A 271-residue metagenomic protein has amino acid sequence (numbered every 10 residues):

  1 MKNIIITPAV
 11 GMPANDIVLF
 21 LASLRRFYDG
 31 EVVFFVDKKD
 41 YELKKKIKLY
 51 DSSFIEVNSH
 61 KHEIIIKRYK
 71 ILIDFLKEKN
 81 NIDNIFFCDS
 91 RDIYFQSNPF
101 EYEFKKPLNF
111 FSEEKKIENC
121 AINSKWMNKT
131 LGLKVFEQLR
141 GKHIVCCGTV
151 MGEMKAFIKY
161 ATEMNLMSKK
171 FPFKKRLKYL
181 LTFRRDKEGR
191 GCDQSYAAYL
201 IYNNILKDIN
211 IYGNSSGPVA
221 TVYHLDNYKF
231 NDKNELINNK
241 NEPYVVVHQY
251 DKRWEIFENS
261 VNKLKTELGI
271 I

Functional and structural regions predicted by a protein language model:
M1-I6, K265-I271: Juxtamembrane luminal stem/stalk of type II transmembrane Golgi/ER carbohydrate-processing enzymes
M1-N84, K155: N-terminal anchoring/stem segment of glycosyltransferases
N15, E42-K44, I93-S97, Y102-F104 (+5 more regions): Short catalytic/ligand-binding loop motif for oxyanion handling, primarily in non-cytosolic enzymes, centered on
H62-K67, E118-S124, I256-F257: Short, charged, surface-exposed secondary-structure boundary motifs
E63, L72, F95-Q96, E103-S112 (+3 more regions): Membrane-interface amphipathic segments in extracytoplasmic regions
I71-I122, M151, I158: GT-A fold catalytic core of metal-dependent nucleotide-sugar glycosyltransferases, centered on the diacidic
S124-G141: Short, flexible, basic/aromatic active-site loop/helix in glycosyltransferases
L139-F257: Catalytic core and acceptor-binding pocket of nucleotide-sugar-dependent glycosyltransferases
